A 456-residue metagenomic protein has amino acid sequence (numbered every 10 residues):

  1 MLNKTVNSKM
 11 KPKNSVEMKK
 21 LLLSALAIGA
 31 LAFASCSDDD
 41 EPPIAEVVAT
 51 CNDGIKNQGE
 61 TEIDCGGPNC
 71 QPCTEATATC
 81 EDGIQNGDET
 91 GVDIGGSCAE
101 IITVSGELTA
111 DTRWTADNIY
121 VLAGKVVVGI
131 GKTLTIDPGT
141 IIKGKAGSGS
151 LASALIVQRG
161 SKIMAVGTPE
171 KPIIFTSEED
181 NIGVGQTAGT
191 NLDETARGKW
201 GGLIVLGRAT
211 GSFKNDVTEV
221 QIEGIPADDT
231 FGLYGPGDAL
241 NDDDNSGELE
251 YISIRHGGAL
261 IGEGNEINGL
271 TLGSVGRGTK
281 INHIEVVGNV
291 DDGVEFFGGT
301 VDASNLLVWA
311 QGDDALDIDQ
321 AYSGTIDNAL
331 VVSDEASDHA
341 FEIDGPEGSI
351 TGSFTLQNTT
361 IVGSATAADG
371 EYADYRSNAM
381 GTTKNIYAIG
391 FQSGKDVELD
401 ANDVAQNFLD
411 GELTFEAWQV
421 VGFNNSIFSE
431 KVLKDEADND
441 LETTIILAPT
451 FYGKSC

Functional and structural regions predicted by a protein language model:
M1-A34: Sec-dependent bacterial lipoprotein signal peptides
S24-A25, G29-G54, E62, C70-E81 (+2 more regions): Bacterial Sec-dependent N-terminal signal peptides
G54, Q58, G83, G87 (+2 more regions): Register-specific beta-strand positions within repetitive beta-rich fiber domains
E60, E89, I254-G257: Surface-exposed interaction patches
T103-I130, L134, K145-G160, T168 (+5 more regions): Extracellular beta-rich repeat passengers
